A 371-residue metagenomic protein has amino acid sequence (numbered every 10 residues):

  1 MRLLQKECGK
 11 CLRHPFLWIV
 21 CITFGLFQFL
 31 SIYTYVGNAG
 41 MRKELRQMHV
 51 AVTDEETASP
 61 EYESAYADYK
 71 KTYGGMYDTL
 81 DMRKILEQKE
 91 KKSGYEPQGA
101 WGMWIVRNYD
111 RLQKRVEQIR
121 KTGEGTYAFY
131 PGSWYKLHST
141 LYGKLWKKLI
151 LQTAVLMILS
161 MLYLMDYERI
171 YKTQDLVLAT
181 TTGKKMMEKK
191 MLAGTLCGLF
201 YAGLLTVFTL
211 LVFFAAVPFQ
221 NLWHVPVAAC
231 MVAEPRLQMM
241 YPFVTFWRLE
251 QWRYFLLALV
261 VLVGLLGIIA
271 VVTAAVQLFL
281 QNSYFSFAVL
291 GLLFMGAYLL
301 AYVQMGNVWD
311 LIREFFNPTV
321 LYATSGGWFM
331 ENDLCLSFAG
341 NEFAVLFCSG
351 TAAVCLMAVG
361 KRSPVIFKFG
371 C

Functional and structural regions predicted by a protein language model:
M1-V20, F24, K189-M191: Aromatic- and glycine-rich beta-strand/loop motifs that create alpha-glucan
L4, L17-I22, F255-V260, F287-A288: Hydrophobic alpha-helical transmembrane segments
E7-K10, V272-F279, L346-C371: Junction motif at the cytosolic side of a transmembrane helix
T23, F27-A58, K92-S93, W101-W104 (+4 more regions): Secretory targeting signals
T23-G25, Y284-A297, E314-F316: Central hydrophobic cores of alpha-helical transmembrane segments in multi-pass integral membrane proteins
R42-I85: Low-complexity, proline/glycine-enriched hydrophobic segments characteristic of transmembrane helices
T173-D175, A275: A residue-level signal for alpha-helical anchor/packing sites in multi-pass solute transporters
V177-K184: Short helix-to-coil transition segments within interhelical loops that connect adjacent transmembrane helices
